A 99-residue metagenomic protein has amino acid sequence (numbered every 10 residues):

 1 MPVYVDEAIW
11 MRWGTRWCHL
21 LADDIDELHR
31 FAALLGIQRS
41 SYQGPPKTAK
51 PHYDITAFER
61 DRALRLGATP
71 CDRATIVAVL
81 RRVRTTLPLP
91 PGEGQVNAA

Functional and structural regions predicted by a protein language model:
M1, L89-A99: Short intrinsically disordered terminal tails
M1-F31: The feature represents the first ordered module of a protein
P2-V3, W13-T15, L34, R39-S41 (+4 more regions): Terminal leader/tail segments of proteins
I9, D24, P46, A57-E59 (+1 more regions): Solvent-exposed, flexible loop/coil residues
W10-M11, S41-Q43, T86: Generic signal for short, ordered secondary-structure residues within or immediately flanking folded domains
A22-K47, R65: A short, structured beta-strand/loop element
E27-H29, R82-V83, G94-V96: Intrinsic low-complexity, intrinsically disordered or marginally ordered coil/linker segments
K50-G92: Short, compact, well-ordered microdomains
